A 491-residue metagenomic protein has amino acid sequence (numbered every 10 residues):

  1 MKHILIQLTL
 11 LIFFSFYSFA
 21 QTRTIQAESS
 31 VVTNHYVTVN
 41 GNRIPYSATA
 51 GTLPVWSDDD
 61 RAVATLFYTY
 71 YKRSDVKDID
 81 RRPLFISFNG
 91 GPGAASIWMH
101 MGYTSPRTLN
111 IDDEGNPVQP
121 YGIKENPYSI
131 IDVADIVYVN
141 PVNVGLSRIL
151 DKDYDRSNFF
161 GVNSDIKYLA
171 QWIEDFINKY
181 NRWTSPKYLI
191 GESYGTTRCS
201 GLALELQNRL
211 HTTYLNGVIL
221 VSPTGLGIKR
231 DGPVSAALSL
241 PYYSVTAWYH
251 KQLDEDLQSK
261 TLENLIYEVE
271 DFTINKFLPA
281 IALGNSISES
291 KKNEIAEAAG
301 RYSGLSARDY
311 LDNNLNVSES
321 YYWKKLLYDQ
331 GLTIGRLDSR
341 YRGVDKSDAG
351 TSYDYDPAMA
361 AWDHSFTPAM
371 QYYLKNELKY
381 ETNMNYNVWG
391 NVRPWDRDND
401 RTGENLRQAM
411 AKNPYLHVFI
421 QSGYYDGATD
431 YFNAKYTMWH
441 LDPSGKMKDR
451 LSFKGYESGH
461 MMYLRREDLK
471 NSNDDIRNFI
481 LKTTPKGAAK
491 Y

Functional and structural regions predicted by a protein language model:
Q21-L84, G102, K490: Catalytic-loop region of hydrolases
D60-F160, W439: N-terminal cap/lid subdomain of alpha/beta-hydrolase-fold enzymes
S105-N110, A203, Q207-R301: A catalytic-pocket lid/entrance helix-loop region that shapes and gates access to the active site across common
I131, P141, F159-I177: Alpha/beta-hydrolase active-site loop
R182-Y194: Alpha/beta-hydrolase fold nucleophile elbow
G284-A428: Alpha/beta-hydrolase fold catalytic core
L416, D430-H440: Short alpha-helix in the alpha/beta-hydrolase fold that links the catalytic acid
E457-D468: Catalytic histidine-centered segment of alpha/beta-hydrolase-like enzymes
